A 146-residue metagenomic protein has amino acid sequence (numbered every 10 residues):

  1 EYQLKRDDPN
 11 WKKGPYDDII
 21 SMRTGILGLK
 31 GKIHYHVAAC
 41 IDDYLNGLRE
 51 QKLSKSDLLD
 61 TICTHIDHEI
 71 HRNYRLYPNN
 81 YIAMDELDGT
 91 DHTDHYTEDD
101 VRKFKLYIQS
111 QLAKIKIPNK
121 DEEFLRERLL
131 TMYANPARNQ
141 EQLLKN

Functional and structural regions predicted by a protein language model:
E1-N146: Membrane-interfacial terminal anchoring regions of lipid-handling membrane enzymes
